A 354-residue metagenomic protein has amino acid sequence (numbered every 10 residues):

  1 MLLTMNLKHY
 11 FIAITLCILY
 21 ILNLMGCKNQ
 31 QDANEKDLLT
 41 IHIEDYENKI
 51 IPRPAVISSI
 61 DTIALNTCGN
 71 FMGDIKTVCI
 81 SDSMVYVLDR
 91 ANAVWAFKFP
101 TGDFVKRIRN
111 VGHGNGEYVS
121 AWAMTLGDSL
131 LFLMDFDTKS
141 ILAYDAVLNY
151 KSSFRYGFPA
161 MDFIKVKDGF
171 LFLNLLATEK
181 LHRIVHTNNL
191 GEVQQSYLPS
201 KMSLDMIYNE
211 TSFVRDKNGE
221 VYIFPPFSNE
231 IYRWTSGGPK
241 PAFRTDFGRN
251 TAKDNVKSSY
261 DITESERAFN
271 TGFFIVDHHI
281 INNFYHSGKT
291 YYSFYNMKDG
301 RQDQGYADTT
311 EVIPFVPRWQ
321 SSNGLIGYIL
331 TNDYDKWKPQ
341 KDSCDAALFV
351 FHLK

Functional and structural regions predicted by a protein language model:
L24-G26: C-terminal motif of bacterial Sec signal peptides marking the signal peptidase cleavage site
D45-M72: A short helix->beta-strand "capping" segment at the edge of beta-propeller domains
N66-N70, D103-S129, D135-F136: Blade-loop segments of beta-propeller domains
G69-N70, R109-G116, R155-M161, S200-D205 (+2 more regions): Short coil/turn segments at the loop-to-beta-strand junctions that recur within blades of beta-propeller repeat folds
D74-T77, Y118-A123, F158-K165, D205-F213 (+2 more regions): Repeated scaffold domains used in trafficking and secretory/extracellular systems, primarily beta-propellers
M84-D89, S129-D135, D168-L175, D216-Y232 (+2 more regions): Short beta-strand elements that form the blades of beta-propeller/WD-repeat-like and other beta-sheet-rich scaffold
F136-H182, S196-M202: Asp-box/WD-like beta-propeller blade repeats and closely related beta-sheet repeat scaffolds
F243-E264, K298-S322: Conserved blade-ending motifs and adjacent loop-strand segments that build the rim/top face of beta-propeller domains
